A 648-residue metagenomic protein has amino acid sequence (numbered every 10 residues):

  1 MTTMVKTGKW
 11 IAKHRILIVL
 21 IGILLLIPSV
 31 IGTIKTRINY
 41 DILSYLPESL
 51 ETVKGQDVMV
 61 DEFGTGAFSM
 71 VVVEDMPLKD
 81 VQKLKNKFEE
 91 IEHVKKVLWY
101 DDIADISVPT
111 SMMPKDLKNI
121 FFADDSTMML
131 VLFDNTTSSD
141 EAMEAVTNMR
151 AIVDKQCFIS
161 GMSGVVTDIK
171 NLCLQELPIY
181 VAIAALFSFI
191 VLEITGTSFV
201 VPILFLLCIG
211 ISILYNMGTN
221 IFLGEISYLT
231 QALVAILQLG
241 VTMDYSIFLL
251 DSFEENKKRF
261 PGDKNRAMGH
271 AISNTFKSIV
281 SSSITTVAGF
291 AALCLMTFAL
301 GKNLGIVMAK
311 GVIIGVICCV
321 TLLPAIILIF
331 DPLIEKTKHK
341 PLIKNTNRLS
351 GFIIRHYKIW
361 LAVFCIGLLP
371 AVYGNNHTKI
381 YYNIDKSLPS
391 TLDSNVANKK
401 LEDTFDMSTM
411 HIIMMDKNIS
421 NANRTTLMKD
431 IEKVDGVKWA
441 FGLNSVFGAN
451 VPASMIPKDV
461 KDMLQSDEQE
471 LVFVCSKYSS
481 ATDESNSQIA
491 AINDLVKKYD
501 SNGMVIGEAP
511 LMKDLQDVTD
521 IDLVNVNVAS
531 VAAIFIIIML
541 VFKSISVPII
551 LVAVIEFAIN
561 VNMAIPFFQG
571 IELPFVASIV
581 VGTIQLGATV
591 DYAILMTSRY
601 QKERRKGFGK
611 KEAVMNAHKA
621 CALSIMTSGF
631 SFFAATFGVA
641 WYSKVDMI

Functional and structural regions predicted by a protein language model:
M1-I38, T137-Y382, K497-I648: Membrane-embedded transmembrane helical bundles of large multi-pass transporters/channels
E48-A67, V73-V166, K379-V547, A553-E572: Structured non-transmembrane domains adjacent to transmembrane bundles in polytopic membrane proteins
